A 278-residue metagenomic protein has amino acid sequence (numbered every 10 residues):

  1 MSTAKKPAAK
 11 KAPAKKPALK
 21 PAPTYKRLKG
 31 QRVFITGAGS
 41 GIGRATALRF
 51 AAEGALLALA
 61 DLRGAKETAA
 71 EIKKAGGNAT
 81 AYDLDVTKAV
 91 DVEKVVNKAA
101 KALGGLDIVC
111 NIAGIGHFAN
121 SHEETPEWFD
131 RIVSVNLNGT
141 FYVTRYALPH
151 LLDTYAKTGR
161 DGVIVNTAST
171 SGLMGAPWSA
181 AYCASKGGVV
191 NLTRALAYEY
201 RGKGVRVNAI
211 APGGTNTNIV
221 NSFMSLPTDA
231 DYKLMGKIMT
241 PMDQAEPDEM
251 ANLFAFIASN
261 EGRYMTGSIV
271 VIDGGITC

Functional and structural regions predicted by a protein language model:
G39-S40: Conserved glycine-rich cofactor-binding loop
E53-E67: Conserved glycine-rich Rossmann-like NAD(P)H-binding loop of the short-chain dehydrogenase/reductase
L103, Q244-I272, T277: C-terminal substrate-recognition "lid" of short-chain dehydrogenase/reductases
N120-V133, M235-G236: Substrate-binding pocket helix/loop in short-chain dehydrogenase/reductase
T144, S185, T193: Active-site helix of classical SDR
P149, Y198-G202, R263: Alpha-helical segment proximal to the catalytic Tyr-Lys
S169: Residue(s) in the substrate-gating loop at a strand-loop-helix junction that position the organic substrate next
